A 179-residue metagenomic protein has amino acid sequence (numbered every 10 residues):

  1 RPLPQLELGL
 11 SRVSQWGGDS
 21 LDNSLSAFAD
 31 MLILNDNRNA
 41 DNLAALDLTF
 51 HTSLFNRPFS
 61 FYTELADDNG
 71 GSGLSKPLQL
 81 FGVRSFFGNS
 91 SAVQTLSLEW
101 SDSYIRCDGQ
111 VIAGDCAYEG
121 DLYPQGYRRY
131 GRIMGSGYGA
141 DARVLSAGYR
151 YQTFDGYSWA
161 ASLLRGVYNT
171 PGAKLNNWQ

Functional and structural regions predicted by a protein language model:
R1-Y127, A140-L145, W159, L163-K174 (+1 more regions): Signature for the C-terminal beta-barrel architecture of outer-membrane proteins
R132-G139: Short, contiguous acidic/charged loop-to-helix segments that flank catalytic cores in large enzymes
